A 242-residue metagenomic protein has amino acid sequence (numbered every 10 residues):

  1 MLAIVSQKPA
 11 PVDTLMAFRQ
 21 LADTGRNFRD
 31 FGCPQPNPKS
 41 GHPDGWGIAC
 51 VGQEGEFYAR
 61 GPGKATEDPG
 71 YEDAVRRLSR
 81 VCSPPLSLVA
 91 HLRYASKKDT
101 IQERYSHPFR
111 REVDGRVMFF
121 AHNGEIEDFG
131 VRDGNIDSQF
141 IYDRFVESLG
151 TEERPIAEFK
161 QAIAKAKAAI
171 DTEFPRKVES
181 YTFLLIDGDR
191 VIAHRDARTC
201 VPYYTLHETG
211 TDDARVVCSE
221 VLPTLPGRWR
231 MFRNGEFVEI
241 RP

Functional and structural regions predicted by a protein language model:
M1-P69, A193, R198, G235-P242: Extreme N-terminus nucleophile/cap motif
F31-P36, S87, E152-R198: Catalytic core of PPM/PP2C metal-dependent serine/threonine phosphatase domains
G47, L88-H91: A short, Trp-centered hydrophobic/proline-enriched beta-strand micro-motif
I48, Y105-I126, D171-V221, L225-M231 (+1 more regions): Conserved catalytic micro-motifs used in adenylation/nucleotidyl-transfer and phosphoryl/amide- and methyl-transfer
Q53, F57, R116, E127-D133: Cytosolic regulatory regions built on CNB/CRP/Popeye-like sensor folds
G63-L78, H91-G115: Short acidic (Asp/Glu) patches
E67, D73-A74, F145-E152: Compact, glycine/acidic-enriched structural inserts
E127-T151: Glycine-rich phosphate-binding loop plus the immediately following alpha-helix
